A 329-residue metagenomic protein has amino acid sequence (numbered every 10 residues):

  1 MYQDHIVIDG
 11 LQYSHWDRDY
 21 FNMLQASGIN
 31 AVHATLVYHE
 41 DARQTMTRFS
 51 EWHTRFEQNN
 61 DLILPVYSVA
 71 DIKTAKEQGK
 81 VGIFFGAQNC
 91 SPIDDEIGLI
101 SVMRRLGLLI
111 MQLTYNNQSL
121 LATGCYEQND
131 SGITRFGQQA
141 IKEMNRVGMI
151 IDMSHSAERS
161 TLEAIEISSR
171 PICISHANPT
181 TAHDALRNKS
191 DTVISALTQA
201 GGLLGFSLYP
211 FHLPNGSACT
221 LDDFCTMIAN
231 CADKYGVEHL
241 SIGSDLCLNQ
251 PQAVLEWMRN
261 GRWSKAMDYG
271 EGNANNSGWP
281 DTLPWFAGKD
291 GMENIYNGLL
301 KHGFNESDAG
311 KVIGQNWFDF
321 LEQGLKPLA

Functional and structural regions predicted by a protein language model:
M1-I133, D184-A329: N-terminal hydrophobic targeting/anchoring segments and the immediately downstream early-domain regions of hydrolases
I8-S14, S156, I174-A177: Histidine-centered catalytic micro-motifs
F21, E96-I100, A157-R170: Distinct, well-ordered alpha-helical segments
F56-Q58, D130-V147, A164-I174: Alpha-helix-loop-beta-strand connector modules within alpha/beta enzyme cores
V81, I141-M149, H302: Short, surface-exposed connector motifs at secondary-structure boundaries
N117, S156-A157: A generic "binding-loop/recognition-motif" signal
M149-H155: Catalytic beta/alpha-barrel core
I165-N178, N260-M267: A short alpha/beta connector and helix-capping loop motif
